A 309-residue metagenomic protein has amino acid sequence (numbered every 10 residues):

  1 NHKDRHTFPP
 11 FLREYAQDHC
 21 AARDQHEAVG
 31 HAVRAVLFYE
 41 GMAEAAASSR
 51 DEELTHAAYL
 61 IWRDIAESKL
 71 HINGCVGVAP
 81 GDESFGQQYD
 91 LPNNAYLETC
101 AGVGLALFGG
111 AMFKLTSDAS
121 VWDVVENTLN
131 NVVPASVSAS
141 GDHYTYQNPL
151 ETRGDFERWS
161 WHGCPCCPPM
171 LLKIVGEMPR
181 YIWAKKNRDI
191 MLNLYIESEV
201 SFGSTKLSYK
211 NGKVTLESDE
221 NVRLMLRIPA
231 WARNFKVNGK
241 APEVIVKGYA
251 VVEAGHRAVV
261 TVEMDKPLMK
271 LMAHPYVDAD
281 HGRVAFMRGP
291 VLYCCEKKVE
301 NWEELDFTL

Functional and structural regions predicted by a protein language model:
N1-L309: Glycan-recognition and catalytic cores of secretory/periplasmic carbohydrate-active enzymes
